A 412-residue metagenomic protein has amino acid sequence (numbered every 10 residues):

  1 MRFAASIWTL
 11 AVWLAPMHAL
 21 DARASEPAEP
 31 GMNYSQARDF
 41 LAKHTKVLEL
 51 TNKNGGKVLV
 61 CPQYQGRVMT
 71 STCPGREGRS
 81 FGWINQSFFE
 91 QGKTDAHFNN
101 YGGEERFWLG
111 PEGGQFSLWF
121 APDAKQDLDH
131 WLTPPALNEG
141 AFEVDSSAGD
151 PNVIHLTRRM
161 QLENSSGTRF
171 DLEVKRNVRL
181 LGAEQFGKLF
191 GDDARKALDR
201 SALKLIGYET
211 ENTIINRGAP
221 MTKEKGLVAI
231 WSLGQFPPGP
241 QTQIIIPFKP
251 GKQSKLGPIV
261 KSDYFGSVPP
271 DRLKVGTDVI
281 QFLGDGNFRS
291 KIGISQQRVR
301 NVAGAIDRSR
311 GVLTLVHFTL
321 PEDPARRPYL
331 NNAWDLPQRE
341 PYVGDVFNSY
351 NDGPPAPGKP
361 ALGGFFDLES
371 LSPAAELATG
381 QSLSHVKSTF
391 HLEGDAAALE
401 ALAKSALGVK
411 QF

Functional and structural regions predicted by a protein language model:
M1-A5: Positively charged n-region of N-terminal signal peptides that target proteins for export
S6-D21: Bacterial N-terminal signal peptides
A24-E209, T213, R217-T222, G226-F412: Surface-exposed acidic/polar loop and edge beta-strand patches at domain peripheries
